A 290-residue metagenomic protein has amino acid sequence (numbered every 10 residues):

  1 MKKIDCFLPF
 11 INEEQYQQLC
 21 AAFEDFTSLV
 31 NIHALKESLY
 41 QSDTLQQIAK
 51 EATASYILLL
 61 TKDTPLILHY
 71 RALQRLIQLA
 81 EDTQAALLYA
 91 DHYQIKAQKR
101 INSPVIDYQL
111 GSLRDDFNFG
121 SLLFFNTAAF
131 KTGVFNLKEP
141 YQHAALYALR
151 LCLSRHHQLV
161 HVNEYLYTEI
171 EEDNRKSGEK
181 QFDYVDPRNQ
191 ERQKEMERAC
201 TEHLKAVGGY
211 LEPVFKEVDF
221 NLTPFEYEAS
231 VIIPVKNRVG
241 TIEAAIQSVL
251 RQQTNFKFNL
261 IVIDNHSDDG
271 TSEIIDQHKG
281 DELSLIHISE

Functional and structural regions predicted by a protein language model:
I4-E13, S230-T241, A245, Q252-Q253 (+1 more regions): A conserved hydrophobic helix/loop-capping motif in glycosyltransferases and polysaccharide synthases
I11-Q15, S38-L39, T61, P65-L66 (+1 more regions): A conserved acidic beta->alpha catalytic loop
Q18-I32, Q247-K257: Short, acidic, metal-binding catalytic loop of nucleotide-sugar glycosyltransferases
I57: Short aromatic/hydrophobic "clamp" motif used to bind/position activated sugar donors
P65, Y70-N102: Conserved donor NDP-sugar-binding/catalytic core segment of glycosyltransferases
R100-T127: A recurrent flexible, glycine/aromatic-enriched loop bordering the glycosyltransferase active site that acts as
A129, E139-E164, C200: A short, conserved alpha-helix in the catalytic core of glycosyltransferases
C200, I286-E290: Conserved small/polar residues in nucleotide/adenosyl-binding loops
